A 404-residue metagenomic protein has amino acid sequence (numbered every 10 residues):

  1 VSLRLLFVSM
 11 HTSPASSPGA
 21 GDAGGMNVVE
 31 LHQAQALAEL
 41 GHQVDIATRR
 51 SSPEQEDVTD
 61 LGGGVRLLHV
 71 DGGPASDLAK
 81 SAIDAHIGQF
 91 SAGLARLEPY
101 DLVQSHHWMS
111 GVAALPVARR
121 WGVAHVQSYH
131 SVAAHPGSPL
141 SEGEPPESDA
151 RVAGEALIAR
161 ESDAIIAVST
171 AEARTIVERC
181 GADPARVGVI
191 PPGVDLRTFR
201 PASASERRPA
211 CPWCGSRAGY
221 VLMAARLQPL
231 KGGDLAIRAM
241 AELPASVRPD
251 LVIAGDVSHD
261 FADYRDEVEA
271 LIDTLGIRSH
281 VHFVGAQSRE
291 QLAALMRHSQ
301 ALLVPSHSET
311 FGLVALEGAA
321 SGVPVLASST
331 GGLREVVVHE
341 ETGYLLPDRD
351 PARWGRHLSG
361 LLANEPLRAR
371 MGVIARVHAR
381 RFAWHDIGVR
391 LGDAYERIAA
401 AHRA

Functional and structural regions predicted by a protein language model:
V1-H69: N-terminal subdomain of nucleotide-sugar transferases
A171, G193: Carbohydrate-associated surface elements
G215-G219, G233-H282, E290, A404: A conserved nucleotide-sugar
A286, A294-S299: Short alpha-helical donor nucleotide-sugar binding micro-motif in glycosyltransferases
H307: Aromatic "clamp/platform" in nucleotide-sugar-dependent glycosyltransferases that forms part of the donor/acceptor
P324-A327: Short hydrophobic beta-strand element within catalytic cores of glycosyltransferases and related nucleotide-activated
H339-E340, Y344-P351, G360-E365: Conserved acidic donor-binding segment of nucleotide-sugar-dependent glycosyltransferases
G360, L367-R381: A short, well-ordered alpha-helix in the C-terminal region of glycosyltransferases
